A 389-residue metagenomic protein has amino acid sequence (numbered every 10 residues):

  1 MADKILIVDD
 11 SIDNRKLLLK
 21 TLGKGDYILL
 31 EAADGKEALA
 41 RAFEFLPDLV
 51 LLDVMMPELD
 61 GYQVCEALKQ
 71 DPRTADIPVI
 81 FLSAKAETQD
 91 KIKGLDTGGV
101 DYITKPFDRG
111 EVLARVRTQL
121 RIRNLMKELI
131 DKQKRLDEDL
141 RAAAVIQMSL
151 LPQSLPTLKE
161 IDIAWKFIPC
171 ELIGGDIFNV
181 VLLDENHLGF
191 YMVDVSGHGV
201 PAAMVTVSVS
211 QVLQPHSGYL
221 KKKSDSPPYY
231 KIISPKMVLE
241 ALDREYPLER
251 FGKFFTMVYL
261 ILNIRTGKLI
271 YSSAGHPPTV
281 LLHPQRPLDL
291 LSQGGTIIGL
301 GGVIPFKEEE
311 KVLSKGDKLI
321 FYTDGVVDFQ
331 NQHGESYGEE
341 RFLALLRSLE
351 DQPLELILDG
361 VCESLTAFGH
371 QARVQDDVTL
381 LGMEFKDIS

Functional and structural regions predicted by a protein language model:
D3-K4, I12-L30, A40, E44: Two-component/phosphorelay signaling modules centered on CheY-like receiver
D9, D53, S83: Active-site residues of response regulator receiver
E31-A40, G61: Helix N-cap/capping motif at the beta->alpha junctions
F45-V54: Active-site beta3 strand of CheY-like receiver
M56, L68: Receiver (REC) domain active-site loop signature in two-component systems and cognate sites in sensor histidine kinases
E128-I320, H370-S389: … and, occasionally, acidic/histidine-rich disordered N-termini of signaling adaptors
V312-F321, V326-S389: C-terminal catalytic subdomain
